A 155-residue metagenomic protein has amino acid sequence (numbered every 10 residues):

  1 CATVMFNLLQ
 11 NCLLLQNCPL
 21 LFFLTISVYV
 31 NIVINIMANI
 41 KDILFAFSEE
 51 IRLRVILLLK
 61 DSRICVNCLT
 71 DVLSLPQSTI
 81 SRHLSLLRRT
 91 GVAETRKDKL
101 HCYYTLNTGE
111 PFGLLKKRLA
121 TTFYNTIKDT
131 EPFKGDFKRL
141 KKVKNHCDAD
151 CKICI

Functional and structural regions predicted by a protein language model:
C1, C12, C18, C65-C68 (+3 more regions): Generic recognition of cysteine residues
A2-E50, C147: N-terminal leader segment of winged-helix/HTH proteins
T3-V4, L9, F45, L75-P76 (+3 more regions): Helix-centric, low-specificity signal for extended rod-like, repetitive segments
L13, F23-I36, P111-I155: Amphipathic alpha-helical dimerization/coiled-coil segments that flank or bridge DNA-binding/regulatory modules
A38-T79, S85, H101-P111: N-terminal helix-turn-helix DNA-binding core of bacterial DNA-binding proteins
R89-D98, T105-N107: Beta-hairpin "wing" of winged helix-turn-helix
